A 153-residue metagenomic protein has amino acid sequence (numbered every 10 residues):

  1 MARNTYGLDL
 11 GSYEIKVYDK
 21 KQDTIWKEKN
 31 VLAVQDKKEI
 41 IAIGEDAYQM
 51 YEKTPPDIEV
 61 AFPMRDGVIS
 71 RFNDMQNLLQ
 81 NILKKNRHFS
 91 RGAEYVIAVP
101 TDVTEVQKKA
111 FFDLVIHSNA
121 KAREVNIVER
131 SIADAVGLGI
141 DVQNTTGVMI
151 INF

Functional and structural regions predicted by a protein language model:
M1-E28, V34-I41, E45-F153: Nucleotide/phosphate-binding catalytic cleft detector across ATP-hydrolyzing and phosphate-transferring enzymes
